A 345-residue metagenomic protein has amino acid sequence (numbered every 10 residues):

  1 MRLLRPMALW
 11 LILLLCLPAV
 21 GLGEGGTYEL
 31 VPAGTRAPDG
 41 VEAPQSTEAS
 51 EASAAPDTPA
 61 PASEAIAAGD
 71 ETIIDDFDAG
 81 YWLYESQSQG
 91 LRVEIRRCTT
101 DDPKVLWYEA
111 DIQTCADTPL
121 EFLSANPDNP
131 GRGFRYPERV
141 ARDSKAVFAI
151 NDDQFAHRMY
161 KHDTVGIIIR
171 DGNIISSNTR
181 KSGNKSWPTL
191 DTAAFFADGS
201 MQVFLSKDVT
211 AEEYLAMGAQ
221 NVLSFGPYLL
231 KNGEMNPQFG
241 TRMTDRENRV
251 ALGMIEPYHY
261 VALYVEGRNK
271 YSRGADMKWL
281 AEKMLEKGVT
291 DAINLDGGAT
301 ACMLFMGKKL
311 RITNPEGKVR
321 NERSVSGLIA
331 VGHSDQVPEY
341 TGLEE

Functional and structural regions predicted by a protein language model:
L3-G23: Sec-dependent N-terminal signal peptides of Gram-positive bacterial secreted proteins and lipoproteins
V20-G40, A55-K185, T192: Zymogen propeptides
Q87, F155-T241: Active-site-adjacent helix-turn-beta-strand microarchitecture at beta-sheet edges that either contains or buttresses
V105-W107, D143-S144, P188-L190, S224 (+2 more regions): Extracytoplasmic
S124-P130, K207-E212, V265-N269: Short, solvent-exposed aromatic-acidic interface loops
F148-D152, V203, D291-L295: General beta-strand structural signal in soluble alpha/beta enzymes
Y160-K181, Q238-T290, L295, T300-E345: Conserved, well-ordered active-site substructure
